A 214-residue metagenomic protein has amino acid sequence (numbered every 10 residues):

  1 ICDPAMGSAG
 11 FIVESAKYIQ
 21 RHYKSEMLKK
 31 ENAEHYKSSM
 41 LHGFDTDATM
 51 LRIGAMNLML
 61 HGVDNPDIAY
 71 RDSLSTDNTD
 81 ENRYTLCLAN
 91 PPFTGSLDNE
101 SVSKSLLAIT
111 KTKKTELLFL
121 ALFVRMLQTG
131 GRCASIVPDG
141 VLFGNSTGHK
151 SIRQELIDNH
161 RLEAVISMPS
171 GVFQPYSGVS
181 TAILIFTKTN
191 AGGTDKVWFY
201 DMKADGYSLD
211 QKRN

Functional and structural regions predicted by a protein language model:
I1-A89, T94-S96, S105, K113 (+4 more regions): Conserved S-adenosyl-L-methionine
S75-D77, E81-N214: A conserved structural/catalytic subdomain of Rossmann-like adenosyl-cofactor enzymes
